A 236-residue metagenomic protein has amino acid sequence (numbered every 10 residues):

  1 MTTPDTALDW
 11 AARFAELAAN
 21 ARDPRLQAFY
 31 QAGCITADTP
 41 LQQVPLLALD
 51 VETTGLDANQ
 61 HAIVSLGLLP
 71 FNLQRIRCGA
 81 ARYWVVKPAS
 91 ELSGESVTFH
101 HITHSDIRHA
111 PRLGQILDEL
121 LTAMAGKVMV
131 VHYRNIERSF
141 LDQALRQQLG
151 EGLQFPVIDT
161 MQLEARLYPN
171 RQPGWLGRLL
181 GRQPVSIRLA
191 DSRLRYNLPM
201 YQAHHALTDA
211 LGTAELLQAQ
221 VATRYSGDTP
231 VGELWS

Functional and structural regions predicted by a protein language model:
M1-A37, R166, R195, A214-S236: Acidic two-metal-ion nuclease catalytic site recognized across multiple nuclease folds, prominently DnaQ/RNase D-T
A11-Q148, G152-Q154, L180-M200, H204: Conserved non-catalytic scaffold segment of RNase H-like nuclease domains
V51-T54, T160, T213: Ser/Thr-centric signal marking residues that sit in or immediately flank functional binding/regulatory motifs
R77-G79, P173-L176, Y225: A short, structure-level motif marking secondary-structure boundaries and short turns
I158-G181: Short alpha-helix plus adjacent loop in nuclease-associated cores
H205-L216: Acidic, divalent-metal-coordinating active-site segment for phosphoryl/phosphodiester hydrolysis, typified by short
